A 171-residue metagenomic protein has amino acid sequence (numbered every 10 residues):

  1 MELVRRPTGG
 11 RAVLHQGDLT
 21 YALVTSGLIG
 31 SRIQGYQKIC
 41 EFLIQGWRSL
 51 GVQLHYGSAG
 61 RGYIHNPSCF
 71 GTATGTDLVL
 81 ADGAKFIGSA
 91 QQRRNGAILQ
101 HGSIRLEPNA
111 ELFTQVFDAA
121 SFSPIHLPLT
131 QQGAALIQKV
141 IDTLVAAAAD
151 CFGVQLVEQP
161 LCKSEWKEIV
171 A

Functional and structural regions predicted by a protein language model:
M1-S31, T143: A glycine-rich, hydrophobic loop/mini-helix early in the fold
Q16-T20, G27-F42, L78, P108-F113: Helix-start/capping segments and mature chain N-termini
G30, E41-I64, R93-A171: Long, positively charged amphipathic alpha-helical accessory segments at protein N-termini or as interdomain linkers
R32, Y36-C40, W47, S68-T72: Hydrophobic alpha-helical segments and helix-packing faces
G60-L80, V170: Structured beta-strand/loop patches that form or line metal/cofactor-binding pockets in enzymes
K85: N-terminal nucleophile
G88-S89: Non-catalytic, conserved peripheral segments adjacent to functional cores
